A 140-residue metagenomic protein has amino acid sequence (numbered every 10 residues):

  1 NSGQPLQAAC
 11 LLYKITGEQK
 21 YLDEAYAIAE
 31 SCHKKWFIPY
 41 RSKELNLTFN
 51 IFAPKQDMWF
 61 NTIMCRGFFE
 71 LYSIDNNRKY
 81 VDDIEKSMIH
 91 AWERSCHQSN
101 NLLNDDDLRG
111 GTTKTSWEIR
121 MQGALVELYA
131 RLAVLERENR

Functional and structural regions predicted by a protein language model:
N1-L12: Active-site cradle of extracellular carbohydrate-active enzymes
L12-Q19: Inter-helical turn/loop segments and adjacent helix faces that build the functional surface of alpha-helical bundle
K20, Y26-A27, S31-R140: CBM-like carbohydrate-recognition segments
